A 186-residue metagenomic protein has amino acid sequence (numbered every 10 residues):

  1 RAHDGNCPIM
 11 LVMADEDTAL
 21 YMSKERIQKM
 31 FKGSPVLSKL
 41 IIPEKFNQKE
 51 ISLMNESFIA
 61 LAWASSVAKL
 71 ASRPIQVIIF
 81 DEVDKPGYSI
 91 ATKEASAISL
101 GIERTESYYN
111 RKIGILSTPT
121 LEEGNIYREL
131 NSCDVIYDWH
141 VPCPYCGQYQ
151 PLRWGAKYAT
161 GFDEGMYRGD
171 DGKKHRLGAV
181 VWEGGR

Functional and structural regions predicted by a protein language model:
R1-R186: Phosphate/NTP-binding elements of NTP-utilizing enzymes
